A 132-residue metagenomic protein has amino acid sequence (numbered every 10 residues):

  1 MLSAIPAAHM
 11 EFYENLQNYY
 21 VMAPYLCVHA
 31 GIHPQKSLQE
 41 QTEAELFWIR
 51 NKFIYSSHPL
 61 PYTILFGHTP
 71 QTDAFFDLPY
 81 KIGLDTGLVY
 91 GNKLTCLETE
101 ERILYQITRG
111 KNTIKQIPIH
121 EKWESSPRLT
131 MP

Functional and structural regions predicted by a protein language model:
M1-L94, T99-K115, I119-E121: Acidic, His/Gly-enriched loop-helix segments that form or flank divalent-metal centers in metallo-dependent hydrolases
E124-P132: A short C-terminal boundary segment appended to hydrolase-like catalytic domains
